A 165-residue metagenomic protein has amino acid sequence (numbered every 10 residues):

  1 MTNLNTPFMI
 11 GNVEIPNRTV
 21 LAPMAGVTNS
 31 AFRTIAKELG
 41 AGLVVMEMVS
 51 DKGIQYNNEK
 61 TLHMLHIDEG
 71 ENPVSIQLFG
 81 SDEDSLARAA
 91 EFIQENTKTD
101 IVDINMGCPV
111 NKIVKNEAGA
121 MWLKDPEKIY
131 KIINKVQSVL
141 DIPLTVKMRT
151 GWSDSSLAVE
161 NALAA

Functional and structural regions predicted by a protein language model:
T2-M9, M24-D100: Glycine-rich, positively charged N-terminal anion/phosphate-binding segment
I15, E69-N72, K115: Short glycine-enriched loop/turn motifs at secondary-structure junctions
I15-P16, T34: Non-catalytic, substrate/partner-engaging modules appended to enzymatic cores
E38, D84-A118, W122-A165: Alpha/beta enzyme core
